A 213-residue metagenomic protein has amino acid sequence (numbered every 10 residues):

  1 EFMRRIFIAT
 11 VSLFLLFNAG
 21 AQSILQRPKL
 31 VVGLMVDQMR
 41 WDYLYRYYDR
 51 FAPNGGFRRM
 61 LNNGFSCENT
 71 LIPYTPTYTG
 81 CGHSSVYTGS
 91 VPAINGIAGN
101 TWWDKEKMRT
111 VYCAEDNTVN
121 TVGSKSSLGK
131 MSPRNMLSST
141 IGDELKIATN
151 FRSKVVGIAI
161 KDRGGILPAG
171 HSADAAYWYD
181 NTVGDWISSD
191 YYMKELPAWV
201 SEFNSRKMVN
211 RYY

Functional and structural regions predicted by a protein language model:
E1-Q26: Bacterial Sec-dependent N-terminal signal peptides
Q26, Q38, Y47-F51, T77 (+1 more regions): Soluble non-cytosolic domains of exported or imported proteins
P28-R40, M60, V86, L145: Beta-strand elements within well-structured catalytic alpha/beta cores of enzymes that handle phosphate/sulfate esters
V32-Y43, T121-S127: Acidic/histidine-rich, surface-exposed loop or edge segments in extracytoplasmic proteins
M35, R40, P53-F57, G82-H83 (+2 more regions): Stable alpha-helical elements in mature extracytoplasmic
W41-Y45, T79, G165-A169: Extracytoplasmic/secreted cell-surface and envelope-processing proteins
L44-I94, K154-I158: Short, structured active-site-proximal loop/turn typified by the sulfatase FGly-forming signature C/S-X-P-X-R
V91, G96-Y213: His/Asp/Glu-rich, glycine-adjacent segments that coordinate divalent cations and/or stabilize oxyanion chemistry on
